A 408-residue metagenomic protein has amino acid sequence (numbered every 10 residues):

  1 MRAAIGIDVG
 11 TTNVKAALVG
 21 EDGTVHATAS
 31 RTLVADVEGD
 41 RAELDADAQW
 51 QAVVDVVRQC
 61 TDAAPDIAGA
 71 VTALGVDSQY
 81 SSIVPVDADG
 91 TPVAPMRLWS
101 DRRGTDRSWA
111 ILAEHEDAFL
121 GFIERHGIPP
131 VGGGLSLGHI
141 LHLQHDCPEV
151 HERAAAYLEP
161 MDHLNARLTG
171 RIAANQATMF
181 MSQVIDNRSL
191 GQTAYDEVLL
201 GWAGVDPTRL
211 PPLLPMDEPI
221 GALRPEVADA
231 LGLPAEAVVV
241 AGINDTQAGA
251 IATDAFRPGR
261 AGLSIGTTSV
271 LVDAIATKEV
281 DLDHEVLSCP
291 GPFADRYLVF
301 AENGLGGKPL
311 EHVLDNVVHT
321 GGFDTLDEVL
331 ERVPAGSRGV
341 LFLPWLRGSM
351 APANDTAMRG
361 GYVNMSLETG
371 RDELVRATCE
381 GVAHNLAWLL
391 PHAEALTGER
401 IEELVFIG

Functional and structural regions predicted by a protein language model:
M1-P95, A110, A228-D229, L233-A241 (+1 more regions): N-terminal glycine/serine-rich phosphate-binding loop of ATP-dependent small-molecule kinases, especially carbohydrate
I5-G6, T105, L112-P130, L135-A173 (+3 more regions): Active-site core segments that coordinate phosphate-bearing ligands/cofactors across diverse enzyme families
G23, D45, L74, D101 (+3 more regions): Residue-level signal for inorganic ion chemistry
A27-R31, P211, V363: Structural signal for short hydrophobic segments within the conserved structured cores of catalytic domains across
A29-A35, S78, S108, A177 (+4 more regions): Short, small-residue-rich loop/turn micro-motifs
A64-W99, H126-G134, N165-R188, P212-M216 (+1 more regions): Short beta-strand-loop/turn "lid" adjacent to the catalytic site in phosphate-handling enzymes
I67-A70, D206-R209, A383, R400: Short loop/turn motifs at secondary-structure junctions
